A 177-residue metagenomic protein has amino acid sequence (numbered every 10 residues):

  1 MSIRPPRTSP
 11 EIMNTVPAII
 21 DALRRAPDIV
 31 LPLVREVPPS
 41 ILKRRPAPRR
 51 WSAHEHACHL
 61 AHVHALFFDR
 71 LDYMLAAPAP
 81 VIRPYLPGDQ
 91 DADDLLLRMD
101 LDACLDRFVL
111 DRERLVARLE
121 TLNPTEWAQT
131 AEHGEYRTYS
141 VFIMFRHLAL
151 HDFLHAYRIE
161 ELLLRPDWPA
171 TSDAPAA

Functional and structural regions predicted by a protein language model:
S2-I29: Extreme N-terminal tail/first-helix region
S2-I3, R7-T8, K43-P87, V116 (+1 more regions): Short, contiguous alpha-helical
M13-L23, R50-A57, L101-L105, F142-F145: Amphipathic, non-membrane alpha-helical segments in soluble helical-bundle scaffolds
N14, A18-D21, R45, A77 (+4 more regions): Solvent-exposed interaction patches of small proteins and small membrane subunits
A22-P27, L33, D91-Q129, M144-L148: Acidic/histidine-rich alpha-helical segments that form the ligand environment of transition-metal centers
E36-V37, A47: A glycine-rich, hydrophobic loop/mini-helix early in the fold
P38, L75, E120-N123, L163: A structural signal for long alpha-helical coiled-coils and helix-turn connectors that form the cytosolic signaling
